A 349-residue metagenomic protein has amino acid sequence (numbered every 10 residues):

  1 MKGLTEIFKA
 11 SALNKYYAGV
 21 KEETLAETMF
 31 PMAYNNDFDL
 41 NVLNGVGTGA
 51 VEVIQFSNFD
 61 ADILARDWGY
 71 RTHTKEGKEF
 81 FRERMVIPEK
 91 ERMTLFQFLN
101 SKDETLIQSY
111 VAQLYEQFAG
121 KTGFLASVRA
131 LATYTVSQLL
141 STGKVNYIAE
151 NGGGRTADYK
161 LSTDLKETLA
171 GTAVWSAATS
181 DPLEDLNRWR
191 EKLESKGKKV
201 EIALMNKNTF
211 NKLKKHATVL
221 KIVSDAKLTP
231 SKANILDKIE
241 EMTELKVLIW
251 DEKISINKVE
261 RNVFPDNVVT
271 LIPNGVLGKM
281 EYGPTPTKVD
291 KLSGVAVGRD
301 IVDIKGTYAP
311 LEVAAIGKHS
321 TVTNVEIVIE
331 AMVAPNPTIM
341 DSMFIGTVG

Functional and structural regions predicted by a protein language model:
M1-G45, T338-G349: N-terminal alpha-helical "arm" segments
M32-K102: Assembly/oligomerization interface modules of large self-assembling protein complexes
V42, E201-N206, I249-W250: A structural signal for short, well-ordered beta-strand segments and their strand-loop junctions that often border
R82-D164, D181, D185, W189-N208 (+1 more regions): Long, contiguous amphipathic alpha-helices that act as assembly "spine/axial" helices in icosahedral shell and virion
G171-A178: Surface-exposed cleft-lining segments at the edges of enzyme active sites
L183-M242: Ordered core of a single globular domain
L220-G349: Sequence/fold signature of self-assembling virion shell proteins
